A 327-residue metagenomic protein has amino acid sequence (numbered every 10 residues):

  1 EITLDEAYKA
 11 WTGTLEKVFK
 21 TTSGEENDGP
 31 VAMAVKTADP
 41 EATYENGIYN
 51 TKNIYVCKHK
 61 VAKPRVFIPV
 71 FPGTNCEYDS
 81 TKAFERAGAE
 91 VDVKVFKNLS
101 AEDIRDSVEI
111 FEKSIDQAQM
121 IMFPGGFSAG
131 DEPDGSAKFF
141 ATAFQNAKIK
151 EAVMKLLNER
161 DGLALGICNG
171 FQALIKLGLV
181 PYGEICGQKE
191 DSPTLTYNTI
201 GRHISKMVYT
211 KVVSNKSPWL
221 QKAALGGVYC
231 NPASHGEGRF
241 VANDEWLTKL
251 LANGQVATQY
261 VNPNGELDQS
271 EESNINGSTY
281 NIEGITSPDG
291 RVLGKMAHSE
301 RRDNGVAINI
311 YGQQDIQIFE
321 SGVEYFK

Functional and structural regions predicted by a protein language model:
E1, V56, F67-T74, K82 (+4 more regions): Hydrophobic alpha-helical scaffolding
E1-R65, G73: Intein/HINT protein-splicing elements and their conserved insertion hotspots or analogous self-processing inserts
E6, V61, N75, D79-K82 (+9 more regions): Conserved active-site and cofactor/substrate-binding residues in soluble primary-metabolism enzymes
K36-T37, T81, A87, N169: Peripheral terminal and linker regions in Fe-S/redox and tRNA-modifying enzymes
I48-S136, K211, L220-Q221, G227-C230 (+3 more regions): Extended, subdomain-level signal for the structured scaffold at the beginning of enzyme domains
I104-D106, I110-K113, A152-K155, G187-K327: Amide-donor transfer/coupling interface in amidating biosynthetic enzymes
P124, S128-P218: Cysteine-nucleophile active-site neighborhood
